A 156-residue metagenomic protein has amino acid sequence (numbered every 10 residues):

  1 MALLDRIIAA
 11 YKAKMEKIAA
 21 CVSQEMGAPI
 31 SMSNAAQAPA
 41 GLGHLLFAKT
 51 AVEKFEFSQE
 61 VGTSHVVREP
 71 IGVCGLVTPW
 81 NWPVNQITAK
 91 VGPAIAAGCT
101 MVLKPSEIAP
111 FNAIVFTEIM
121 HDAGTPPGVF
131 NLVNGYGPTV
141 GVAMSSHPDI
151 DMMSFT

Functional and structural regions predicted by a protein language model:
L4, A19, G41-L42, A113 (+2 more regions): A general structural signal for well-ordered alpha-helical segments in protein cores
D5-E16, I30-F55: Long amphipathic alpha-helix in the N-terminal Rossmann-like dinucleotide-binding domain of NAD(P)-dependent
R6, E25, A36-A40, E107-I108 (+1 more regions): Short beta->alpha linker loops
R6-A10, K14-K17, V115, I119-T125: Generic non-transmembrane alpha-helical segments
C21-P29, A36, S58-T63: Short linear capping/connector segments at secondary-structure termini
M26, A48-K49, M120, G124: Hydrophobic aliphatic residues
F57-T156: Rossmann-like NAD(P) dinucleotide-binding subdomain of oxidoreductase/dehydrogenase enzymes
